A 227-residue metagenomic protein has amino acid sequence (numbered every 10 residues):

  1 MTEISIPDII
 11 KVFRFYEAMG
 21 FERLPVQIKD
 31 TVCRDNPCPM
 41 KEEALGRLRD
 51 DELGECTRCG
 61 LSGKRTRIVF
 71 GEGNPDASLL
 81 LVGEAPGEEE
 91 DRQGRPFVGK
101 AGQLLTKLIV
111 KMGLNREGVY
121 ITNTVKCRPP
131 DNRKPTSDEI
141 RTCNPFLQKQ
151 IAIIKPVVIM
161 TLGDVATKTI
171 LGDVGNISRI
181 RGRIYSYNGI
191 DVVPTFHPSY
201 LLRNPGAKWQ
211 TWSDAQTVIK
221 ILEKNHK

Functional and structural regions predicted by a protein language model:
M1-I6: Short, small/acidic-rich helices and loops at N termini and domain boundaries of DNA replication/processing enzymes
P7, K11, F15-K227: A polyanion-binding, active-site-adjacent surface
